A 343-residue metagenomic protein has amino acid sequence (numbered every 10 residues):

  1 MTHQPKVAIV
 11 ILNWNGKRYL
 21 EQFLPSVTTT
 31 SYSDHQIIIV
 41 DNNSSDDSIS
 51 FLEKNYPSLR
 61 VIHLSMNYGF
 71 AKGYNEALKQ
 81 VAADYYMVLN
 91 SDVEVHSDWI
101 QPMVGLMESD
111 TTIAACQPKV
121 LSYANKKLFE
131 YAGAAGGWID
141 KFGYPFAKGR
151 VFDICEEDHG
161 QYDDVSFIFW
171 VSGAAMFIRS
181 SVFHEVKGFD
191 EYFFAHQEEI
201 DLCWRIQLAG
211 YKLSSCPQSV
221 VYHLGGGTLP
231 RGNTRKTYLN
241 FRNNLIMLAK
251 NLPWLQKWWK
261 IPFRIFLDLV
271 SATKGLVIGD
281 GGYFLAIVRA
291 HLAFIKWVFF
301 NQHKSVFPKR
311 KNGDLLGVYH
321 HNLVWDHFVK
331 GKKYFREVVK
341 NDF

Functional and structural regions predicted by a protein language model:
V10, A209-V329: Active-site-adjacent helix/loop segment of glycosyltransferases that harbors family-specific signature motifs
E21, D46-K54: Acidic helix N-cap motif at the loop->helix transition within catalytic regions of sugar-transfer enzymes
P25-D34: Short, acidic, metal-binding catalytic loop of nucleotide-sugar glycosyltransferases
H63-V81, S91-V93, P102: Glycine-rich, basic loop-to-helix element that forms the pyrophosphate-binding segment of sugar-nucleotide handling
Y86: Short aromatic/hydrophobic "clamp" motif used to bind/position activated sugar donors
V93-Y144: Conserved donor NDP-sugar-binding/catalytic core segment of glycosyltransferases
G137, K141-A147, F152-I178, I200-L202 (+1 more regions): A recurrent flexible, glycine/aromatic-enriched loop bordering the glycosyltransferase active site that acts as
D163-V220: A short, conserved alpha-helix in the catalytic core of glycosyltransferases
